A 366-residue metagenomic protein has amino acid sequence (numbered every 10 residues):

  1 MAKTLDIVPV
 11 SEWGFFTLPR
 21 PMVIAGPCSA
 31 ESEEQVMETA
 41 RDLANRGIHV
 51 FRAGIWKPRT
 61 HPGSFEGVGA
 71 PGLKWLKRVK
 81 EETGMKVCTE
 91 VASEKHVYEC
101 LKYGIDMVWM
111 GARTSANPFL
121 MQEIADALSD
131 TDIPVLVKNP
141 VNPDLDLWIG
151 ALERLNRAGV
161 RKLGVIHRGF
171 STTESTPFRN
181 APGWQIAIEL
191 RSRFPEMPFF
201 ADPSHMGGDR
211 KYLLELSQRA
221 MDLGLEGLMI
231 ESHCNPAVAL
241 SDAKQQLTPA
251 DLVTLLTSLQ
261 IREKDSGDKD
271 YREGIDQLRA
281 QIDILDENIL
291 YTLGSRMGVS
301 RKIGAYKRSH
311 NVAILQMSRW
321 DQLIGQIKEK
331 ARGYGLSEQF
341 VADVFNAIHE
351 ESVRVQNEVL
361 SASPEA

Functional and structural regions predicted by a protein language model:
M1-I24, R78, G267: N-terminal amphipathic alpha-helix/helix-capping segment at the start of soluble metabolic enzymes
F16, L120-D251, S258, E263-D270: Catalytic alpha/beta core domains of metabolic enzymes, predominantly
P21-E38, P62-E66, M85-V91, G111-A112 (+4 more regions): Active-site mouth loops of central-metabolism enzymes
P21-P27, H49-A53, V87-T89, V108-M110 (+4 more regions): Hydrophobic faces of well-ordered beta-strands that scaffold small-molecule active sites in alpha/beta enzyme cores
E31, A40, A44, H49 (+1 more regions): Long, contiguous binding/interaction regions
R52-P71, C234-A243, I303-V312: Glycine-rich, proline-tolerant flexible connector loops at the mouths of alpha/beta enzymes
V68, M85-S93, V97, D106-L120 (+2 more regions): Catalytic beta/alpha-barrel core
K264-A366: Domain-level signature for soluble enzymes in the chorismate/prephenate branch of the shikimate pathway
